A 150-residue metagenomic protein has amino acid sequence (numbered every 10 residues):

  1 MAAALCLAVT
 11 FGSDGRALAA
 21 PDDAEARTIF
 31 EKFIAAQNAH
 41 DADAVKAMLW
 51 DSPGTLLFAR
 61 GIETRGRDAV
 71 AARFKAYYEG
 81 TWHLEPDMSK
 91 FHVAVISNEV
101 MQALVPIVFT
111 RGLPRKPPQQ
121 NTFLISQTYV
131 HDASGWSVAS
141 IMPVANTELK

Functional and structural regions predicted by a protein language model:
M1-A2: Bacterial N-terminal signal peptides that target proteins for export
L5-M48, L57, K150: Short, low-complexity N-terminal intrinsically disordered segments enriched in polar/charged residues
D22-R27, N38-A39, E63-R67, P118-T122: Solvent-exposed, acidic/flexible segments
F33, A44-K46, G54-T55, G66 (+3 more regions): Hydrophobic pocket/interface hotspot
I34-D41, L49-P53, F74, Y78-W82 (+2 more regions): Sec/Tat-exported extracytoplasmic proteins
S52-T55, I62-T64, F109-T110, V144-E148: Solvent-exposed loop/turn segments at secondary-structure junctions within structured extracellular/periplasmic domains
L57, A69-R115: Surface-exposed, charged secondary-structure patches
T122-L149: Short beta-strand edge/turn micro-motifs at domain boundaries
